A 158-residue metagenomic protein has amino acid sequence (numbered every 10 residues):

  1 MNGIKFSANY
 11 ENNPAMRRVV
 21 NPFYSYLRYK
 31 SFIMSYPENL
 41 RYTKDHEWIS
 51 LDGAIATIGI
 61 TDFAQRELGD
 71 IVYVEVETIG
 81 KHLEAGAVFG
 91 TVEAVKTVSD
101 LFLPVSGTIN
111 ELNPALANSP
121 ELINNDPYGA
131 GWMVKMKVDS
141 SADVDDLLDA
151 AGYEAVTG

Functional and structural regions predicted by a protein language model:
M1-S31: Short, low-complexity, charge-dense intrinsically disordered segments
N2, N9-Y10, F23, P37 (+4 more regions): Intrinsic disorder/low-complexity signal
N13, L116, A155-G158: Contiguous hydrophobic segments
M16-R17, L27, L40, Q65 (+1 more regions): Short, intrinsically disordered low-complexity segments
F32-T91, E121, N125-G158: Acidic, low-complexity mobile loops and tails
V92-A130: Mid-chain, well-packed structural core segment of small domains
